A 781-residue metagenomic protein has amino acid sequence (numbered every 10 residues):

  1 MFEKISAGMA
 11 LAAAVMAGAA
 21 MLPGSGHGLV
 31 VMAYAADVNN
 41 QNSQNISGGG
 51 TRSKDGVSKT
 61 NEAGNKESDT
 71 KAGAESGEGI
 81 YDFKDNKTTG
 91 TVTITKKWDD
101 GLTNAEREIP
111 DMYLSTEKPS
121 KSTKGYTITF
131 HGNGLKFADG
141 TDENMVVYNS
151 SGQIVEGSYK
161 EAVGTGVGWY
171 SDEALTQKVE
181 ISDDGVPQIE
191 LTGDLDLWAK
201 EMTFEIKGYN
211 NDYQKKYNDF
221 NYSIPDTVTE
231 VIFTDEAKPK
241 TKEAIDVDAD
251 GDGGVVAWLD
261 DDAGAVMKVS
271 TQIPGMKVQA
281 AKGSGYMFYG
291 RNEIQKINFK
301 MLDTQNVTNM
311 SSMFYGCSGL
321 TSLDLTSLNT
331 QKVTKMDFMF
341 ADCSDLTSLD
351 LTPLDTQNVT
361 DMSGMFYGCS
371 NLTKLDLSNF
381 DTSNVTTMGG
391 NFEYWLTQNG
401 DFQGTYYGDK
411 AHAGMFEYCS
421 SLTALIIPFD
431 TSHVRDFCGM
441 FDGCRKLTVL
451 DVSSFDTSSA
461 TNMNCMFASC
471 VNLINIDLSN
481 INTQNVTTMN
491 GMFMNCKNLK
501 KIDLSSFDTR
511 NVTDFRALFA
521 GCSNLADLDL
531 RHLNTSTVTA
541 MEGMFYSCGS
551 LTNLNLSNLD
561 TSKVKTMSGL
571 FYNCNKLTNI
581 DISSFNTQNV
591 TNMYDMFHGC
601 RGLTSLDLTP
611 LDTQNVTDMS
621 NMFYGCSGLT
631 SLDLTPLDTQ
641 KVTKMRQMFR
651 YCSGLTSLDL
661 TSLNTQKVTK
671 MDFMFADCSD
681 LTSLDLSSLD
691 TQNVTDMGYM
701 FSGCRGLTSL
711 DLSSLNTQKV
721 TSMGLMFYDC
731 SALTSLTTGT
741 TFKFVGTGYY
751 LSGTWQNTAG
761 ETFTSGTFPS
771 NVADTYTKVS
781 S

Functional and structural regions predicted by a protein language model:
F2-S25: Sec-dependent N-terminal signal peptides of Gram-positive bacterial secreted proteins and lipoproteins
G18-N40: Sec-dependent signal peptide cleavage junction
G26-L29, Y126, N133-K136, K200-G290 (+10 more regions): N-terminal capping/linker segments that flank leucine-rich repeat
A35, F83, I94-W98, F130 (+8 more regions): Extracellular/surface recognition and adhesion modules
V38-S76: Ser/Thr/Gly/Pro-rich low-complexity, disordered linker/stalk segments of secreted and cell-surface proteins
E75-M202: Secondary-structure capping and domain/repeat boundary segments
V231, G264-Q279, N292-T308, S318-T334 (+16 more regions): Structural signature of tandem-repeat unit edges
Y289, S312-G316, F338-D342, G364-G368 (+14 more regions): Short beta-strand elements of solenoid repeat domains
